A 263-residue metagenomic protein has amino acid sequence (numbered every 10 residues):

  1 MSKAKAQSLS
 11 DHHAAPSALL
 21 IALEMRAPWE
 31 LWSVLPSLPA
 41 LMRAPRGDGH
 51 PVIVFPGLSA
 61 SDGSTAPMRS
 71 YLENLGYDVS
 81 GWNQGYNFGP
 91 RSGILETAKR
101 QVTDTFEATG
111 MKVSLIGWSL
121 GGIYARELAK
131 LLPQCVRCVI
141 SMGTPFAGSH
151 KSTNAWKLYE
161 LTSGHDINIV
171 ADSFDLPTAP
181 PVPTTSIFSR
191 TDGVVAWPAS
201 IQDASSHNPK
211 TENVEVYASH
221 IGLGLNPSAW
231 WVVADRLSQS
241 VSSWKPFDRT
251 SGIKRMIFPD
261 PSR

Functional and structural regions predicted by a protein language model:
M1-I53, T65, S70, L75 (+2 more regions): Flexible, membrane-associating and regulatory peripheral segments of lipid-active enzymes
A4-E24, L38, P51, F55 (+7 more regions): A near-ubiquitous, low-amplitude feature marking generic local secondary-structure context
P28-L31, G117, A229, S243: Residues in intrinsically disordered, low-complexity segments of regulatory proteins
S33, I94, L225, A229: Soluble or luminal CAZymes and related metallo-dependent hydrolases
H50-G63, P67, Y71-W82, Y86-V182 (+2 more regions): Serine-dependent carboxylesterase/thioesterase catalytic core of lipase-like alpha/beta-hydrolase/SGNH enzymes
K130-L131, V136-R263: Helical cap/lid subdomain of alpha/beta-hydrolase-fold lipid enzymes that gates access to the catalytic pocket
